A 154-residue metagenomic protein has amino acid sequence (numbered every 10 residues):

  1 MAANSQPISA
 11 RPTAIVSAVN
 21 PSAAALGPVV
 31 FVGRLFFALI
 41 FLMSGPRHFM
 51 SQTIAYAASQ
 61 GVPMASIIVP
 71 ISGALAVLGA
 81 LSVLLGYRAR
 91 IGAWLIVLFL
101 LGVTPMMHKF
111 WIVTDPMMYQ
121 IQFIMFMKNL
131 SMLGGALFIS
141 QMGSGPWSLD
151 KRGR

Functional and structural regions predicted by a protein language model:
M1-Q52, A65-L78, L84-R154: Extended, low-polarity transmembrane helix blocks
Y56-A65: Perimembrane loop-to-helix junctions flanking transmembrane segments
